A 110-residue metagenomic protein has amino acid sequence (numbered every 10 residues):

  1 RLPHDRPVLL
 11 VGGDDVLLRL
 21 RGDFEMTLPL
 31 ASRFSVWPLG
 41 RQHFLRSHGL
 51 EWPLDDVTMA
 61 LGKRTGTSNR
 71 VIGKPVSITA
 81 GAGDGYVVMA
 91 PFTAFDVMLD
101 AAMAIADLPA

Functional and structural regions predicted by a protein language model:
R1: Short Gly/Thr/Asp-enriched flexible loops that form oxyanion-binding sites at enzyme active sites
H4-D5, L10-D14: Long, charge-dense
G13, L18-P109: Long, charged alpha-helical interface segments
